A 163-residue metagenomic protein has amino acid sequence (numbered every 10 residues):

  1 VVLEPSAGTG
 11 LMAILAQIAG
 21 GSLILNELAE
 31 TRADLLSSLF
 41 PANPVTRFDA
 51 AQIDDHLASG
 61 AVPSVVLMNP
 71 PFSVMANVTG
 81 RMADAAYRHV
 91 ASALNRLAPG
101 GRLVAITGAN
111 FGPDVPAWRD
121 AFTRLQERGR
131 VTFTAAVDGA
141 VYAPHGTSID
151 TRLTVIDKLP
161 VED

Functional and structural regions predicted by a protein language model:
V1-N77, A86-R88, N95, G100 (+2 more regions): Conserved S-adenosyl-L-methionine
A33-S38, T79, A135-A140, D163: Short, surface-exposed, charge-dense and proline/glycine-enriched linear segments
G80-V155: Conserved Class I SAM-dependent methyltransferase catalytic core
I156-V161: C-terminal lobe and adjacent flexible extensions of AdoMet/dcAdoMet transferase-like proteins
